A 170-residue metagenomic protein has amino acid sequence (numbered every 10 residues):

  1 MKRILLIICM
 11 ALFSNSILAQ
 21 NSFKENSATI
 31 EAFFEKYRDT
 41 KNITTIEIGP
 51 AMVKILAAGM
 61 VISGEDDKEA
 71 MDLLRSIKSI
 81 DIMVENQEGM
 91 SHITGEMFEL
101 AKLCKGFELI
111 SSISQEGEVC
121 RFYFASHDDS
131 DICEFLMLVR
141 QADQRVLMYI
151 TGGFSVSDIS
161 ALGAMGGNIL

Functional and structural regions predicted by a protein language model:
M1-K24: Bacterial Sec-dependent N-terminal signal peptides
F23-I93, M97: Early exported N-terminus immediately downstream of N-terminal targeting peptides
I30, G152-L170: C-terminal partner/receptor-binding element of secreted or periplasmic proteins
T40-I43, R75-S79, C104, Q115-V119 (+1 more regions): Extracytoplasmic
M83, H92, F124, F135 (+1 more regions): Terminal interaction module
M90-S91, K102-F107, D131: Short helix C-cap/helix-to-loop transition motifs enriched in small/turn-promoting residues
F98-S126: Short Gly/Thr-rich strand-loop-strand
Y123-V156: A short, solvent-exposed beta-edge/loop patch
